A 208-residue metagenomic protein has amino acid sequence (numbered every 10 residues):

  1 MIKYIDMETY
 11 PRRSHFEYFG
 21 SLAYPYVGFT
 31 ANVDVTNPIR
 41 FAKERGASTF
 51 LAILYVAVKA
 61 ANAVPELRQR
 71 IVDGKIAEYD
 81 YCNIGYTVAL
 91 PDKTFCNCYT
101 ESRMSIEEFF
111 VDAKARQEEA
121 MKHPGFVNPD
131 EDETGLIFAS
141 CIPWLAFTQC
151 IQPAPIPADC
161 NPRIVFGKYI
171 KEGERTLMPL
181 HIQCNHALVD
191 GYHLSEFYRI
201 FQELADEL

Functional and structural regions predicted by a protein language model:
M1-L22, N83-A89, Q152: Short amphipathic alpha-helices and their capping loops
Y4-I5, A31, F41-R45, A60 (+1 more regions): Aromatic-residue-lined binding/catalytic grooves and analogous aromatic/hydrophobic interfacial grooves in multimeric
G20-A52, R68-C82, L136, A158 (+2 more regions): Gly/Ser/Thr-rich phosphate-binding loops and adjoining beta-strand/alpha-helix segments that form adenosine-phosphate
V27-A31, P38-R45, F95-E107, V189: Acyl-group handling in specialized metabolite and lipid biosynthesis
P38-A63, M178, I182-F197: Acyl activation and transfer enzymes in specialized metabolism, enriched for ANL adenylate-forming modules
N62-Y99: Hydrophobic/aromatic-rich structural module bridging two neighboring secondary-structure elements via a short loop
L90-L145: Helical lid/core segments from catalytic subdomains that handle acyl or acyl-like groups
E131-W144, P162-R199: Histidine-centered acyl-transfer/condensation active-site motif and its immediate structural neighborhood
